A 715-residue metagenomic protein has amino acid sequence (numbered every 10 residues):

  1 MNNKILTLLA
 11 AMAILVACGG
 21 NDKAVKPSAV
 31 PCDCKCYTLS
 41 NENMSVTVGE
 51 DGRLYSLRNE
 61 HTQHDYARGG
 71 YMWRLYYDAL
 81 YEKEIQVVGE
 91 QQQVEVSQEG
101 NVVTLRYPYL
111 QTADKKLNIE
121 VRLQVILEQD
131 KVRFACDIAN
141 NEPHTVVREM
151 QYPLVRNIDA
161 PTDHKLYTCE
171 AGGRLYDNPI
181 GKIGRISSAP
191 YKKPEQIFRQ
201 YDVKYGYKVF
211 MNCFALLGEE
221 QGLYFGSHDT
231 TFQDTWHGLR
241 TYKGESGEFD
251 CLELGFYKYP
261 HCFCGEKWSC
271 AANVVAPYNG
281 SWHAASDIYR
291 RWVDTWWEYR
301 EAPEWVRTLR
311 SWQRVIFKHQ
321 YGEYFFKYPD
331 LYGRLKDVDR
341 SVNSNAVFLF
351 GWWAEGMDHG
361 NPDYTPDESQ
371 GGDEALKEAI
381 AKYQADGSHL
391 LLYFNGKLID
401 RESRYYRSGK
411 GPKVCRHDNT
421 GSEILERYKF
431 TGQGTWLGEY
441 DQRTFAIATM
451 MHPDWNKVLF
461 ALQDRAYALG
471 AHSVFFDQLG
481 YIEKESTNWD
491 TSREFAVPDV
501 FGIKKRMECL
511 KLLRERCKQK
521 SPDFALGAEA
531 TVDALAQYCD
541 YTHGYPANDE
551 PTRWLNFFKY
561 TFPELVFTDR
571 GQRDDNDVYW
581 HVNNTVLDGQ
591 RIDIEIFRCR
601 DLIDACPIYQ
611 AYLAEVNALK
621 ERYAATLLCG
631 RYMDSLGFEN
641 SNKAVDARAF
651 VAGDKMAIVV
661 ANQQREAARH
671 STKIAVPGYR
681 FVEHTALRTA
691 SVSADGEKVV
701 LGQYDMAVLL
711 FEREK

Functional and structural regions predicted by a protein language model:
V16-A17: C-terminal motif of bacterial Sec signal peptides marking the signal peptidase cleavage site
D22-S45, H64-Q111, V121-Y242: Polysaccharide-binding surfaces and accessory modules of carbohydrate-active proteins
T38-S40, Q196-L309: Beta-strand-rich recognition/accessory modules
G255, E266-N273, K504-R688, K698-E712: Active-site-proximal substrate-binding groove within the catalytic cores of carbohydrate-active enzymes
P277-G356: An acidic-aromatic substrate-binding cleft motif
S311-P329, D358-D373, E439-V458, T491-R506 (+1 more regions): The substrate-binding groove and active-site-proximal loops of carbohydrate-active enzymes, especially glycoside
E323-Y328, A375, L392-L469, L555-F558: Active-site-adjacent "subsite" loops/lids of carbohydrate-active enzymes
V347-R427, K505-L526: Acidic/aromatic-lined carbohydrate-recognition and catalytic surfaces of CAZymes acting on diverse glycans
